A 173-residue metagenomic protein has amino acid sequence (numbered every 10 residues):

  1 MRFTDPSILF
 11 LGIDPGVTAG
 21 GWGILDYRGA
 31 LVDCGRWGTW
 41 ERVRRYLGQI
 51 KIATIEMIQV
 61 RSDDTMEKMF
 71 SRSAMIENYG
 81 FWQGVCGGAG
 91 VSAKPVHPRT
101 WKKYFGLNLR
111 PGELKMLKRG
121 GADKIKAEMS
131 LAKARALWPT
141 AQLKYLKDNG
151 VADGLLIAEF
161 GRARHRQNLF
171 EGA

Functional and structural regions predicted by a protein language model:
M1-A173: Phosphate- and other anionic-substrate recognition elements at nucleic-acid/protein interfaces
